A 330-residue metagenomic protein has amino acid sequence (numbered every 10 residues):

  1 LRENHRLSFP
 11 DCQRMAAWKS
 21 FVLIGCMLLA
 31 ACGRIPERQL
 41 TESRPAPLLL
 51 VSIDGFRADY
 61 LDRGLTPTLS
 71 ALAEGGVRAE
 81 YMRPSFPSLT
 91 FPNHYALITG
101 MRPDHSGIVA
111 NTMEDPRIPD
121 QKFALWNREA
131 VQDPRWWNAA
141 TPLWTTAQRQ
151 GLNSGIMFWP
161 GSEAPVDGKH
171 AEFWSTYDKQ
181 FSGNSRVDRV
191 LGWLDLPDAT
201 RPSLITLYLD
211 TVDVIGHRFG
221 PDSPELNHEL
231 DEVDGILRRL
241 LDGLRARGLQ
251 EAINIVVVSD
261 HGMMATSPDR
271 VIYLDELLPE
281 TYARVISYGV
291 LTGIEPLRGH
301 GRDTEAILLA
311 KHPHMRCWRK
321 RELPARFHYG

Functional and structural regions predicted by a protein language model:
L29-A31: C-terminal motif of bacterial Sec signal peptides marking the signal peptidase cleavage site
I35-V77: Active-site-proximal N-terminal segment of extracellular/periplasmic enzymes that hydrolyze or transfer
L50, T68, E232-Y273: Metal-dependent active-site segment of extracytoplasmic phospho-/sulfohydrolases and closely related
D59-S106: Short, structured active-site-proximal loop/turn typified by the sulfatase FGly-forming signature C/S-X-P-X-R
M101-G220, A310-R316: His/Asp/Glu-rich, glycine-adjacent segments that coordinate divalent cations and/or stabilize oxyanion chemistry on
D104, E172-L194, L226-G235, L277-L291: Acidic, His- and aromatic-enriched active-site or binding-groove loops in soluble protein domains that engage sugars
F181-D195, V212-I253: A long, amphipathic alpha-helix that forms part of the scaffold/cap immediately adjacent to metal-dependent active
I286-G330: Active-site neighborhoods of enzymes that stabilize oxyanions during catalysis
